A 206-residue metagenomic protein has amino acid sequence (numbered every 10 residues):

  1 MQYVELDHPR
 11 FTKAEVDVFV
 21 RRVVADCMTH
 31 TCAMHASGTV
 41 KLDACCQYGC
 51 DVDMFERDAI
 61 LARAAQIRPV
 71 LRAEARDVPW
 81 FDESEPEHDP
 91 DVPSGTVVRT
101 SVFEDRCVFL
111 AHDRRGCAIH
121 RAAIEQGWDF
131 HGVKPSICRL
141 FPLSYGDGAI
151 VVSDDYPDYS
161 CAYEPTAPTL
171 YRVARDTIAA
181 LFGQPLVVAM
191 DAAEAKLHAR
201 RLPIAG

Functional and structural regions predicted by a protein language model:
M1-G206: Short loop/turn segments that flank or connect secondary-structure elements
